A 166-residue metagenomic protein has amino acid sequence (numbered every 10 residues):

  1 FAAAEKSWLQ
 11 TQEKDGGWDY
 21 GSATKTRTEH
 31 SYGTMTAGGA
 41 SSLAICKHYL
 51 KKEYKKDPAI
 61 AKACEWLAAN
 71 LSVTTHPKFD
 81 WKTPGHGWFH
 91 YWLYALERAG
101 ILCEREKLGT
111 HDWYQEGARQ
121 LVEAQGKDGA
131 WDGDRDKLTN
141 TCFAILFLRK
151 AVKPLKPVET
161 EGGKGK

Functional and structural regions predicted by a protein language model:
F1-K6, Q10-E116, E123, A130-E159: An alpha-helical repeat/solenoid feature that recognizes helix-turn-helix modules
K164-K166: Eukaryotic intrinsically disordered, low-complexity regulatory tails and linkers enriched in charged/polar residues
